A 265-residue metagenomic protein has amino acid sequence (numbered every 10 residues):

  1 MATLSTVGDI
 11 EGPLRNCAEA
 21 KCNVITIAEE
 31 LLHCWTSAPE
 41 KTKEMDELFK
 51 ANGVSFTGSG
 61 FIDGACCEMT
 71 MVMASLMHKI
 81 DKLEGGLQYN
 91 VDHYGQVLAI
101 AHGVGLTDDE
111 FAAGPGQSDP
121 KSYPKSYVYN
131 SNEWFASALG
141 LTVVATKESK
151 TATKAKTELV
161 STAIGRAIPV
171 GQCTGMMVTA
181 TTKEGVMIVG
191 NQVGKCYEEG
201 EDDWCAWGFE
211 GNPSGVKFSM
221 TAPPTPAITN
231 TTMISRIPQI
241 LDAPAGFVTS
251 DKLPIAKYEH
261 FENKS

Functional and structural regions predicted by a protein language model:
M1-G12, I25: Rossmann-like NAD(P)-binding element
G8, G12, E40, E44 (+5 more regions): Conserved active-site and cofactor/substrate-binding residues in soluble primary-metabolism enzymes
D9-E11, R15, A20, A28-S55: Rossmann-fold NAD(P)-binding glycine/threonine-rich loop
C22, A28-L32, F61-I62, Q88: Short, ordered loop/turn segments at secondary-structure junctions
A65-L76: Alpha-helical support elements that line or immediately flank enzyme active sites and cofactor-binding pockets
S75-C205, P223, N230: Active-site-lining helix/loop region of Rossmann-like oxidoreductase modules
C196-S265: C-terminal helical cap and adjacent loop that interface with cofactors, partners, or active-site loops
